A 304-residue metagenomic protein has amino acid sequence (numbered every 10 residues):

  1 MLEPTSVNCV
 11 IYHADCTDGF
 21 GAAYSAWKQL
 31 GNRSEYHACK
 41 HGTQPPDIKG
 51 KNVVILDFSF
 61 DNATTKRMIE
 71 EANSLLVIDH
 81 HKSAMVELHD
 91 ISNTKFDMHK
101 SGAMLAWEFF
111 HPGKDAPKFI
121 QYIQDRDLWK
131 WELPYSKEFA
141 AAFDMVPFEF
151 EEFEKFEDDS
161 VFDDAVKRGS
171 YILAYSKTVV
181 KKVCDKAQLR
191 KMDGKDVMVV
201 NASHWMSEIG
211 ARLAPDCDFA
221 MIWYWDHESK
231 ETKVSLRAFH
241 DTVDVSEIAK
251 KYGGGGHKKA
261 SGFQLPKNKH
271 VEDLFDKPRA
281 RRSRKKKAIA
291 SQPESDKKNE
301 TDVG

Functional and structural regions predicted by a protein language model:
L2-C9, D15-T17, L76, K82-M221 (+2 more regions): A structured phosphate/pyrophosphate-recognition subdomain
L2-N8, K51, K181-G304: Gly/His-enriched, cation/cofactor- and phosphate-binding structural elements
C9, A23, W27-Q29, R33-L75 (+1 more regions): N-terminal small/polar loop signature for handling phosphorylated ligands or for N-terminal nucleophile
H13, H41, D57, I78-H81 (+2 more regions): Histidine-centered active-site/metal-ligand motif
G19-F20, Q44-P45, D61-T65, A84-M85 (+2 more regions): Short, well-ordered alpha-helical microsegments
F20-S25, S101-L105, E247: Short amphipathic alpha-helical face segments that pack within enzyme cores and frequently flank/anchor catalytic
G31-E35, G113, K269-K277: Phosphate-handling active-site elements
N32-R33, P112, F219, G254: Short, well-ordered coil loops that connect the C-terminus of an alpha-helix to the N-terminus of a beta-strand
